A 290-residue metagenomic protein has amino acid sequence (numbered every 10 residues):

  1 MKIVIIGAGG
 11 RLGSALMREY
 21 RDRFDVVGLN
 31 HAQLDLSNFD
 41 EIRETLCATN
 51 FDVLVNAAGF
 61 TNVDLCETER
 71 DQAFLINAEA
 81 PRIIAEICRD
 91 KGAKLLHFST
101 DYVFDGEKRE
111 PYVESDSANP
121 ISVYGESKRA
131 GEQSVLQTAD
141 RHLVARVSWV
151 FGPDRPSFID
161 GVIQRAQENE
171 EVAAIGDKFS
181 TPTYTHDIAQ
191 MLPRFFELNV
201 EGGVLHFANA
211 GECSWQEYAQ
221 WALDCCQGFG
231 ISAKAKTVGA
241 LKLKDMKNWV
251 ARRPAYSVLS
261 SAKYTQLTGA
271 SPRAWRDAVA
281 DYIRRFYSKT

Functional and structural regions predicted by a protein language model:
I3-E19: N-terminal Rossmann NAD(P)H-binding glycine-rich loop of SDR-like oxidoreductase domains
D25-I42: Adenosine-cofactor binding site in Rossmann-like domains, unifying the SAM/SAH pocket of S-adenosylmethionine-dependent
D40-I76, I87-R89: NAD(P)H-binding glycine-rich loop region in Rossmannoid oxidoreductase-like domains and their noncatalytic homologs
T68, L75, E79-I83, V103-A145 (+1 more regions): Catalytic helix-loop patch of NAD(P)-dependent Rossmann-fold dehydrogenases
Q133-D187, M191-R194: NAD(P)-dependent short-chain dehydrogenase/reductase
P153-D154, K178-D187, F207-C225, D281: Substrate-binding strand-loop-helix patch in Rossmann-like NAD(P)-dependent oxidoreductase/epimerase domains
L198-W249: Mid/C-terminal beta-alpha module of Rossmann-like enzyme folds, strongest in SDR-family dehydrogenases/epimerases
R273-T290: Amphipathic terminal alpha-helices
